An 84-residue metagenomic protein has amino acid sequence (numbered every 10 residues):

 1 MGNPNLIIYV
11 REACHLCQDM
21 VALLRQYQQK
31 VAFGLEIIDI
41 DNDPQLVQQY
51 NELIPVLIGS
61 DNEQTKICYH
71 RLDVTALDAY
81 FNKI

Functional and structural regions predicted by a protein language model:
M1-Q26: Local sequence-structure signature of Cys/Sec-based thiol-disulfide redox active-site neighborhoods
Q28-A32: Short helix-capping segments at alpha-helix termini
F33-P44: Thiol-based oxidoreductase modules, predominantly thioredoxin-like and allied folds used for disulfide exchange
V47-Q49: Short glycine-biased active-site loop of nucleotidyltransferases that positions the nucleotide triphosphate and helps
N51-I58: Structural micro-motif
D61-I84: Non-catalytic, surface beta->alpha helical segment in thiol-disulfide oxidoreductase systems
